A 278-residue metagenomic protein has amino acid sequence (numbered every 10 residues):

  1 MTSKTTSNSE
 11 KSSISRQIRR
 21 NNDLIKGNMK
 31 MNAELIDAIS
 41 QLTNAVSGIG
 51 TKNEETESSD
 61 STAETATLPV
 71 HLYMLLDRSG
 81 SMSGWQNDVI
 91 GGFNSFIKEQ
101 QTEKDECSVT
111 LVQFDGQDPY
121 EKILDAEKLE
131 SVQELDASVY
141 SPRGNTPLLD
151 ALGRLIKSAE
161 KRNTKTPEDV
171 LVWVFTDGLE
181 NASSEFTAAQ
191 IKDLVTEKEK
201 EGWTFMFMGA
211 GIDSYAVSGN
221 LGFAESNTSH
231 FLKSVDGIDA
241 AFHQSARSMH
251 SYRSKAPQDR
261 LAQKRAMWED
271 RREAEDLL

Functional and structural regions predicted by a protein language model:
T2-S7, R16, N28, N32-L278: Acidic, low-complexity intrinsically disordered regions
